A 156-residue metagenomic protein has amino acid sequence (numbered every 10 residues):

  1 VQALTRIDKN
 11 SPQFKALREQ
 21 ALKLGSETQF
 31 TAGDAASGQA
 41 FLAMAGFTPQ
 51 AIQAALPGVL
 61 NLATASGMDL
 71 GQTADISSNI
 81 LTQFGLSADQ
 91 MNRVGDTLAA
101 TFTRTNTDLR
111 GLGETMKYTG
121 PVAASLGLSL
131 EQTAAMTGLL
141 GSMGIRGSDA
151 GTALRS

Functional and structural regions predicted by a protein language model:
V1-R93, A100-G113, A123-E131, M143-D149: A short, structural motif
M116: Glycine/charged-rich beta-loop-alpha catalytic/anionic-binding loops adjacent to active sites
T137-S142: Extracytoplasmic, non-cytosolic globular domains
